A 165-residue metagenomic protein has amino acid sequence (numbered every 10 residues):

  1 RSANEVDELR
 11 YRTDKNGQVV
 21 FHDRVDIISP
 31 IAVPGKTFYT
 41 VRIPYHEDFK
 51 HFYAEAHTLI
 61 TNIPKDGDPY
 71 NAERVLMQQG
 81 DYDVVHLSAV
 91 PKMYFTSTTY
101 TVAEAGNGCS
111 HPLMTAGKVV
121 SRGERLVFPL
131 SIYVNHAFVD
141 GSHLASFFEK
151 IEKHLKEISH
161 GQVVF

Functional and structural regions predicted by a protein language model:
R1-I27: Hydrophobic "lid/gating" helix adjacent to the active-site nucleophile that controls access to an acyl-thioester pocket
V6, N16, R24, Q79 (+3 more regions): Bergerat-fold GHKL/Histidine-kinase-like ATPase
V33-T98: Helical lid/core segments from catalytic subdomains that handle acyl or acyl-like groups
I63-G67, N71, S110, M114-T115 (+1 more regions): Plant-skewed but cross-kingdom recognition/interaction modules and surfaces
Y82-R125: Flexible, Gly/Pro-enriched loop and linker segments at secondary-structure and domain junctions
K118-E124, F128-I132, D140-S142: Conserved glycine-centered short motifs in functionally critical loops
S131-F138, F147, K153: A hydrophobic, small-residue-rich beta->alpha segment in the mid-to-C-terminal subdomain of diverse proteins
K153-F165: Flexible helix-coil linker/hinge segments at domain or subdomain boundaries
